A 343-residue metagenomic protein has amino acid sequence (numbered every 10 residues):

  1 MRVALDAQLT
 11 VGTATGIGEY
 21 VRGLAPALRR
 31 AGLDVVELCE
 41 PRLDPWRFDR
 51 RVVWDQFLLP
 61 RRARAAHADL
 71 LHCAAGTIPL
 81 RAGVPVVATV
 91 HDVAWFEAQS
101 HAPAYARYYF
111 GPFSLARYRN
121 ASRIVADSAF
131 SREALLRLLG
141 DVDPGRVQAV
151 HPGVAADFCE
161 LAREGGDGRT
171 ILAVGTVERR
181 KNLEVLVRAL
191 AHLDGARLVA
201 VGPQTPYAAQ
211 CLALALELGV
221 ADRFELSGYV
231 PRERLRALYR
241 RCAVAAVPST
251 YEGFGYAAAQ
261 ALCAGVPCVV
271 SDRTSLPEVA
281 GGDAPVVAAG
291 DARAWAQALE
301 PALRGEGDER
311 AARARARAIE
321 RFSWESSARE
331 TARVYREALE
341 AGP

Functional and structural regions predicted by a protein language model:
M1-P343: Carbohydrate transferase catalytic cores enriched for Leloir-type hexosyltransferases
